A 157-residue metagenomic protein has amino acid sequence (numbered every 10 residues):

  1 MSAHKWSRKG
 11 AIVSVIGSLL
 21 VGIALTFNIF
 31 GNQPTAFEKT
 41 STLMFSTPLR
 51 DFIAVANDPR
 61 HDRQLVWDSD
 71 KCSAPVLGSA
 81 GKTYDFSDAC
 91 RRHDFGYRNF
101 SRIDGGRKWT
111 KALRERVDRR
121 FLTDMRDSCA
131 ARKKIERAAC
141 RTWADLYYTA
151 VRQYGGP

Functional and structural regions predicted by a protein language model:
S2-P157: Extended terminal accessory/targeting regions
